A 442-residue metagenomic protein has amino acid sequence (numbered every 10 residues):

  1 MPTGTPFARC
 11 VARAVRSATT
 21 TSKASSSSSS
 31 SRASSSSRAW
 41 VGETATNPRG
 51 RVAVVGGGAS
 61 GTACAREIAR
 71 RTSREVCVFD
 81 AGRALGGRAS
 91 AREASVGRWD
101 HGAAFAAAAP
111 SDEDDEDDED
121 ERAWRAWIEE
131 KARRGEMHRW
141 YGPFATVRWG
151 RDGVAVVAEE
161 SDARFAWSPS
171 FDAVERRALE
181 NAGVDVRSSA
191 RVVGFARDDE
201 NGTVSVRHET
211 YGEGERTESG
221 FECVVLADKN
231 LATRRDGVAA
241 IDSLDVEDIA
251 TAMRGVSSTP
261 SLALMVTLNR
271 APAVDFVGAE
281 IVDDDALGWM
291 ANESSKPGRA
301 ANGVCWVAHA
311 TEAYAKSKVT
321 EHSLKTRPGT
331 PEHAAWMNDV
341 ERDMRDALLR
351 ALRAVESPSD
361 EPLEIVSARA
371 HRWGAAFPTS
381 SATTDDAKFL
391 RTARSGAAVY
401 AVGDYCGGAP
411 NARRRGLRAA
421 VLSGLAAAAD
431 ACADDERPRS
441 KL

Functional and structural regions predicted by a protein language model:
N47-V78: N-terminal Rossmann-like FAD-binding beta1-loop-alpha1 element of flavoenzymes
A69-E93: Glycine-rich FAD pyrophosphate-binding loop
G86-G87, R92, T217, F221-E280 (+1 more regions): Central helical "cap/lid" subdomain
A91-A145: N-terminal FAD cofactor-binding segment of flavoenzymes
F105-P110, V154-L179, E332-D343: Short beta-strand to alpha-helix junction loop
S188-V204: A conserved short coil-to-beta-strand element within the FAD-binding core of flavoproteins
T259, A263-D343, A347, A351-V355: Active-site substrate-recognition segment that forms the wall of the catalytic cavity or substrate channel
D346-A401: Flavin (FAD/FMN) cofactor-binding core of flavoprotein oxidoreductases
